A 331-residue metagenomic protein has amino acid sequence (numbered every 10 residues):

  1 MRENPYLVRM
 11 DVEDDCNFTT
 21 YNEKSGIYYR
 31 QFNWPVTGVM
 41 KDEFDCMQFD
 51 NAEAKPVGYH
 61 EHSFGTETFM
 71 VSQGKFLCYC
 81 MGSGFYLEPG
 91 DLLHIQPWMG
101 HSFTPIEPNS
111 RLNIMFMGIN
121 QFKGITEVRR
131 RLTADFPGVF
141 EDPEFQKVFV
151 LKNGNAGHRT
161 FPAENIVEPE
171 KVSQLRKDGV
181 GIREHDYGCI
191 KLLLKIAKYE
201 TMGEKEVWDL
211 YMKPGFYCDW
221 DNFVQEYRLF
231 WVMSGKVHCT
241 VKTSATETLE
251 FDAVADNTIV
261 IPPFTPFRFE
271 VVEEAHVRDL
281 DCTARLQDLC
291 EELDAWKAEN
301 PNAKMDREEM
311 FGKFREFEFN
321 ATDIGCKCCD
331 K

Functional and structural regions predicted by a protein language model:
M1-E43, G58, T133-E206, D219 (+1 more regions): A short, N-terminal "cap"/entry segment at the start of jelly-roll beta-barrel domains of the cupin/DSBH fold
P35-D45, E53-T68, A197-E206, P214-W231 (+1 more regions): A short beta-loop-beta micro-motif enriched in histidine and acidic residues
F49, S102-N165, V272-K331: Double-stranded beta-helix
E53, F64, S83, M99-G100 (+8 more regions): A generic "binding-loop/recognition-motif" signal
V57-Y59, C78-Y79, I95, G100-E107 (+6 more regions): Short beta-strand His + acidic residue motifs that chelate non-heme Fe in jelly-roll/DSBH and cupin folds
T68, G82-W98, L229, T243-F264: Short acidic-glycine-tyrosine-enriched beta hairpin
S72-Q73, P89, M233-S234, E273: A cytosolic small-molecule/anion-sensing beta-strand core signal
